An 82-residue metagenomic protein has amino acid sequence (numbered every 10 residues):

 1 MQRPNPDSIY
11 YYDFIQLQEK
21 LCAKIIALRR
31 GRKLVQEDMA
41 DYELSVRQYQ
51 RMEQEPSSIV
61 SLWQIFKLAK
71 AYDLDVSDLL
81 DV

Functional and structural regions predicted by a protein language model:
Q2-G31: A short, Lys/Arg-rich alpha-helix, primarily the initiator
P4-P6, Y12, E37, L74-L80: Intrinsic-disorder/low-complexity regions
K20, G31, D41, S57-V60 (+1 more regions): Helix-turn-helix/winged-helix DNA-binding modules
A23-A40, K67: Short basic helix-loop element that most often maps to the first helix and adjoining turn of HTH DNA-binding modules
R32-R51, P56: Short alpha-helical DNA-recognition segment
E43, E53, V60, Q64 (+1 more regions): DNA major-groove recognition helix of helix-turn-helix
W63-D78: DNA major-groove recognition helix of helix-turn-helix/homeodomain DNA-binding modules
